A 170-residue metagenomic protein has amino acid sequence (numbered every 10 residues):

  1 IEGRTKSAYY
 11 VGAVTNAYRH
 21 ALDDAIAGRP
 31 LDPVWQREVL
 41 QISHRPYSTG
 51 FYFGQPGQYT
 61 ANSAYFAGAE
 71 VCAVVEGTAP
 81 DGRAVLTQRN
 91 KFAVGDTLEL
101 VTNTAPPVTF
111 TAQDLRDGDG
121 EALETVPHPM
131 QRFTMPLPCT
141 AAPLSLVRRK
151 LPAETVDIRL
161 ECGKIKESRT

Functional and structural regions predicted by a protein language model:
I1: Extended, alpha-helix-rich binding/interface surfaces that flank or overlap catalytic cores and mediate recognition
R4-T170: Surface-exposed amphipathic alpha-helical tracts and adjacent flexible/coil segments at the periphery of soluble enzymes
